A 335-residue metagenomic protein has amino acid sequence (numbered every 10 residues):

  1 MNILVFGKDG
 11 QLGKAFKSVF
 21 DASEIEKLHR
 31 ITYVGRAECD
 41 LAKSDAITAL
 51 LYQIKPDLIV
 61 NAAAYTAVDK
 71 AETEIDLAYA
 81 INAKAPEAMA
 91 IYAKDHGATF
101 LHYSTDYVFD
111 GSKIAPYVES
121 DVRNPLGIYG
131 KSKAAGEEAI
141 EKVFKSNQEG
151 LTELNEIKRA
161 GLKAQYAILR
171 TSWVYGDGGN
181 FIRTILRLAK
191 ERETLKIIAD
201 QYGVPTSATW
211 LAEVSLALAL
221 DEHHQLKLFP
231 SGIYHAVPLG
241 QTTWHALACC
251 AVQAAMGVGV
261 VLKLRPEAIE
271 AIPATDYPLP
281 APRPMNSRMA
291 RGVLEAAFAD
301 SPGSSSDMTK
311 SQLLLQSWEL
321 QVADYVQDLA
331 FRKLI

Functional and structural regions predicted by a protein language model:
M1-A22: N-terminal Rossmann NAD(P)H-binding glycine-rich loop of SDR-like oxidoreductase domains
F6, V34, I59-A63, F100-T105 (+2 more regions): SDR active-site strand-loop-helix element
H29-A49: Adenosine-cofactor binding site in Rossmann-like domains, unifying the SAM/SAH pocket of S-adenosylmethionine-dependent
S44-I81, K94: NAD(P)H-binding glycine-rich loop region in Rossmannoid oxidoreductase-like domains and their noncatalytic homologs
A80, K84-A88, V108-L169, W173: Catalytic helix-loop patch of NAD(P)-dependent Rossmann-fold dehydrogenases
E141-N147, N155-G203, A208-A217: NAD(P)-dependent short-chain dehydrogenase/reductase
V214, D221-L279, V326, K333-I335: Mid/C-terminal beta-alpha module of Rossmann-like enzyme folds, strongest in SDR-family dehydrogenases/epimerases
S305-I335: Amphipathic terminal alpha-helices
